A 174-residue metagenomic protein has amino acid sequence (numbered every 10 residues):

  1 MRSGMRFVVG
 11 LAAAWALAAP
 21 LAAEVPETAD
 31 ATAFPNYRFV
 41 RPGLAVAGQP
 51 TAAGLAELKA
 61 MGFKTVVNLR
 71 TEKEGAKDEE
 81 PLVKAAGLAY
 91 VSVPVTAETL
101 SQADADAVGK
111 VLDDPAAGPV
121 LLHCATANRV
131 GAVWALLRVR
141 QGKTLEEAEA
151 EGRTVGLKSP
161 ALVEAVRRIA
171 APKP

Functional and structural regions predicted by a protein language model:
M1-L11: Bacterial N-terminal signal peptides that target proteins for export
W15, L21-V120, A135-P174: Cys-dependent protein tyrosine phosphatase-like superfamily
V120-G131: A phosphate-binding catalytic loop at a beta-strand-loop-alpha-helix junction that coordinates phosphoryl groups
